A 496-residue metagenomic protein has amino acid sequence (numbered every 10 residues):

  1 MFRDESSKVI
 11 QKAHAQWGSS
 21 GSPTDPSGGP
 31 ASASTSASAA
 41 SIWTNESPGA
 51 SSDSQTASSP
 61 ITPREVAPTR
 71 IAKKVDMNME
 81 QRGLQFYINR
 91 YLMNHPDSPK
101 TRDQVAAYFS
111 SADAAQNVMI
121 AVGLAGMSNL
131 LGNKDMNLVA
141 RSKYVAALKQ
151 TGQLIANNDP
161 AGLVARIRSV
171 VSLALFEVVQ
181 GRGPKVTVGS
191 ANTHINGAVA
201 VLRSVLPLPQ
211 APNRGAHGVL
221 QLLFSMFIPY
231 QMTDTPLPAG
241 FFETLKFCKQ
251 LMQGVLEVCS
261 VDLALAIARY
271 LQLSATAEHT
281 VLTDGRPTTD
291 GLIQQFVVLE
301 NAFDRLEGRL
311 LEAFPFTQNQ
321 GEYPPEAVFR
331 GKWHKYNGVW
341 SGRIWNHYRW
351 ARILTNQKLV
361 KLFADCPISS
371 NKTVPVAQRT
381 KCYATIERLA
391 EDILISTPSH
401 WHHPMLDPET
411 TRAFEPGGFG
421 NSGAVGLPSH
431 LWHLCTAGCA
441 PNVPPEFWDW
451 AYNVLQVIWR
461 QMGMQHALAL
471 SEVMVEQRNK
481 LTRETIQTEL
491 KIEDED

Functional and structural regions predicted by a protein language model:
M1-D113, A140: Charge-rich, intrinsically disordered regulatory segments
R70, S98, K185-T187, T411 (+2 more regions): C-terminal region signature
Q81, Q85-P96, N137, G183-P367 (+1 more regions): Central/C-terminal regulatory/activation regions of fungal transcription factors
S110, A114-N117, I167, I344-N346 (+4 more regions): Start-of-helix signal in alpha-solenoid helical-repeat scaffolds, especially tetratricopeptide repeats
M119-N133, Y144-T187, A198-S204, L220-T233 (+3 more regions): Hydrophobic/aromatic-rich effector regions of fungal transcription factors
K134-D135, K381-C382, P441-D449: Structural helix-adjacent loops and short alpha-helical linkers that scaffold large soluble proteins
L362-C366, V376-T380, I395-N421, T485-D496: Acidic/polar-rich alpha-helix caps and helix-coil junctions
